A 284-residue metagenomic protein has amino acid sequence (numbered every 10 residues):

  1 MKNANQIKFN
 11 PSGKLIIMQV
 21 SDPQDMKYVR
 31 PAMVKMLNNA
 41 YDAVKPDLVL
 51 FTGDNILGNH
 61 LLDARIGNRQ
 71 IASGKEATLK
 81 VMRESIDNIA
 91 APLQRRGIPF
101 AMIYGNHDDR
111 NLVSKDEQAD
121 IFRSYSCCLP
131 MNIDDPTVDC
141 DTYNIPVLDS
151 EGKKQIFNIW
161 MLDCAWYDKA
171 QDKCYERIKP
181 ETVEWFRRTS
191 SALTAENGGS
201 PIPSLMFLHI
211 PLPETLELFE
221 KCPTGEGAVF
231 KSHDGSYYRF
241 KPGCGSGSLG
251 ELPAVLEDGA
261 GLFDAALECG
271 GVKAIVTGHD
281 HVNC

Functional and structural regions predicted by a protein language model:
M1-N88: N-terminal active-site segment of His-dependent metallophosphoesterases
K2-F9, Q70-P201, G227-V229: Extended active-site neighborhood of metal-dependent phosphoesterases/phosphodiesterases
K14-Q24, I156-W166, F207: Active-site-proximal beta-strand elements of phosphoester/diester hydrolases
D22, L37, V49, D54 (+6 more regions): Divalent metal-coordination and catalytic microenvironments
P23-M26, N55-N59, F100, N106-N111 (+3 more regions): Solvent-exposed loop/turn segments at secondary-structure junctions within structured extracellular/periplasmic domains
V29-P31, H60-D63, L112-K115, Q171-Y175 (+1 more regions): Short, solvent-exposed loop/turn and secondary-structure capping segments
A40, P92, A265-A266: A general structural signal for stabilizing positions within well-ordered secondary structure
K45-L48, N158-W160, D172-H281: His/acidic metal-ligating clusters that form di-metal
